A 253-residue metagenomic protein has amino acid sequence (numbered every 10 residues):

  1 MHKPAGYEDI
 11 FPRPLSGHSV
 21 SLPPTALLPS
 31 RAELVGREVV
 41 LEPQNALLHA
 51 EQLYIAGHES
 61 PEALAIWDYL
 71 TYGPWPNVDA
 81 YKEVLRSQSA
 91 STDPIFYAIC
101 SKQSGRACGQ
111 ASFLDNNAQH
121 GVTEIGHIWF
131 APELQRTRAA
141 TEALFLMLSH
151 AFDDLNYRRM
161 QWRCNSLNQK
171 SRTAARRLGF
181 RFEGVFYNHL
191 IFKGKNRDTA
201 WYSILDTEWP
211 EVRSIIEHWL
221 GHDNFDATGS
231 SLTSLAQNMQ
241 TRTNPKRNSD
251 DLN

Functional and structural regions predicted by a protein language model:
M1-T137, H150, K195-A200, I204-N253: GNAT-family acyltransferases
A140: Glycine-rich acyl-CoA binding loop
D153-R163: Conserved GNAT acetyl-CoA-binding A-motif
W162-S171: Conserved beta-strand-loop-alpha-helix junction that forms the acyl-donor binding cleft
A174-A175, Y202: Conserved active-site tyrosine of GNAT-family acetyltransferases
R181-K195: Conserved catalytic-core motifs of GNAT/GCN5-like acyltransferases
